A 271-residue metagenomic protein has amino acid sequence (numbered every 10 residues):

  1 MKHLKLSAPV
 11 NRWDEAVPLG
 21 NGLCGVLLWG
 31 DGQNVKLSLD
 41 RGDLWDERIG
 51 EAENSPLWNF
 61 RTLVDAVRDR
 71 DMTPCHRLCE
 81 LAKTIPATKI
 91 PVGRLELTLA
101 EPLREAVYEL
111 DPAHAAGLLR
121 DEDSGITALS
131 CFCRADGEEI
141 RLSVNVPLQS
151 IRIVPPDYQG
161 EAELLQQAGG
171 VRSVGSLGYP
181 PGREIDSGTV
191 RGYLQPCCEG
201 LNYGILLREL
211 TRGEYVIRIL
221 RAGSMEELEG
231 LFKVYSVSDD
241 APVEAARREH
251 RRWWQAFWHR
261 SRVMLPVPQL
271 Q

Functional and structural regions predicted by a protein language model:
K2-E15, L19-Q271: Acidic/polar, glycine-enriched structural segments that form the non-catalytic walls/loops of the carbohydrate-binding
